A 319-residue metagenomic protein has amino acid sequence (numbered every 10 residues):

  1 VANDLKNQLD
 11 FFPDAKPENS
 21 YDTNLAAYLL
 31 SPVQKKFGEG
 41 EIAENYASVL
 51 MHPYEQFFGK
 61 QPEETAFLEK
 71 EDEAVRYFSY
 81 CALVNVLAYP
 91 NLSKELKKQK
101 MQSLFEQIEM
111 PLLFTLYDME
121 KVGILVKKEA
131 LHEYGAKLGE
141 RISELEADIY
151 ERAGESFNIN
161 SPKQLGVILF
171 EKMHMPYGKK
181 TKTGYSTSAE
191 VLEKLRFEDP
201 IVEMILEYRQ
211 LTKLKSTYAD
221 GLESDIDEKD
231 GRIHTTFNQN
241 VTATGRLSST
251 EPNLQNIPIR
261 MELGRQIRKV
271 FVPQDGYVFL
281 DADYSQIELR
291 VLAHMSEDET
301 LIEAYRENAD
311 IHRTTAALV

Functional and structural regions predicted by a protein language model:
V1-S93: Charged catalytic and DNA/RNA-contacting regions of genome-maintenance and nucleic-acid-processing enzymes
N3-L5, F58, P62, F67-E262 (+5 more regions): Conserved "right-hand" nucleotidyltransferase catalytic core of DNA-directed polymerases
A15-K16, H294-D298: Short, solvent-exposed amphipathic alpha-helical segments in soluble enzyme and RNA/protein-processing domains
D22, D283, A316: Active-site glycine-centered loops adjacent to acidic/histidine catalytic or metal-binding residues that shape
P32, I159, A304-R306: Conserved, non-catalytic sequence blocks in retroelement Pol enzymes and Pol-derived host proteins
R76-F78, E303-N308: Active-site metal-coordination segments of metallo-dependent hydrolases
R265, L289-R290, H294, R313-T314: Feature representing long, continuous alpha-helical segments
E307-V319: Generic long, charged, amphipathic alpha-helical segments
